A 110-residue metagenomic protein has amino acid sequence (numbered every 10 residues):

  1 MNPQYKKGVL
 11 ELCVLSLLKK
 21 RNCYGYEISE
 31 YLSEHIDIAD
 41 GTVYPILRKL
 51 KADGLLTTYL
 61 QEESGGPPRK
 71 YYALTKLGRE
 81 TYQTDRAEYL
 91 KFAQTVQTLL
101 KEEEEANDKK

Functional and structural regions predicted by a protein language model:
N2-Y44, Q61: N-terminal helix-turn-helix DNA-binding core of bacterial DNA-binding proteins
P45, K49: Alpha-helical DNA-recognition elements
G54: Glycine-centered, phosphate/nucleic-acid-interacting loop/turn motifs that mediate DNA/RNA or nucleotide
T58: Short beta-strand "wing" residues that participate in macromolecule-binding interfaces
E63-R86: Basic, amphipathic "hinge/linker" alpha-helix immediately C-terminal to the N-terminal HTH DNA-binding motif
E80-K110: Amphipathic alpha-helical dimerization/coiled-coil segments that flank or bridge DNA-binding/regulatory modules
